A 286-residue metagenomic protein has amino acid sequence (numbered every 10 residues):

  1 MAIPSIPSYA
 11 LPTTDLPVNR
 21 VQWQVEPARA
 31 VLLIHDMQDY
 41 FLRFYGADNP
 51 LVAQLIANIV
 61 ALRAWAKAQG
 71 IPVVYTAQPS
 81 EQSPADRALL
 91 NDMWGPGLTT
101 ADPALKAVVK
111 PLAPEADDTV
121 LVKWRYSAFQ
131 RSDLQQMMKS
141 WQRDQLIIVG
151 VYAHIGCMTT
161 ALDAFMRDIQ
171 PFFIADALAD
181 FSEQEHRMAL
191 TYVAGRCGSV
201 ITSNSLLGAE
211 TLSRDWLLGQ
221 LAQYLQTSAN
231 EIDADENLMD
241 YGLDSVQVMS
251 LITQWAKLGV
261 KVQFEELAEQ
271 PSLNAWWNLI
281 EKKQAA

Functional and structural regions predicted by a protein language model:
M1-V31, Q69, P96-T211: Active-site-adjacent betaalpha module
P27-W65, V74: Short, contiguous, helix-prone interaction/anchoring segments in small proteins
M37, Q78, D176: Active-site loop/turn elements of alpha/beta-hydrolase fold enzymes, especially the short glycine-/histidine-rich
I59, C157, V248: Aromatic/hydrophobic pocket-lining residues that form the small-molecule binding cavity in soluble enzyme cores
V60, A64, L162, I252-T253: Core alpha-helical elements of the protein kinase catalytic domain, predominantly the helix directly N-terminal
R63-A85: Von Willebrand factor
Q82-A101: Acidic/polar short surface loop at catalytic or gating sites that assists cofactor/ion binding and chemistry
T211-A286: Phosphopantetheine-dependent thiolation modules in NRPS/PKS and related acyl-activating systems
